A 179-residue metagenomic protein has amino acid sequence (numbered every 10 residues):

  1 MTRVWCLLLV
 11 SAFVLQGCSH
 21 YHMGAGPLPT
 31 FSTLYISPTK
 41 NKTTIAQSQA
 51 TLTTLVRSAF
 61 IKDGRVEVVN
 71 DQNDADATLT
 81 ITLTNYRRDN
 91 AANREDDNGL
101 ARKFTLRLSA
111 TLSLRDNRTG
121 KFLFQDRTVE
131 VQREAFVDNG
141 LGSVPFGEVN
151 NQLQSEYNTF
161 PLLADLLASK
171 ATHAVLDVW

Functional and structural regions predicted by a protein language model:
M1-C18: Sec-dependent bacterial lipoprotein signal peptides
L7, A25, N70, G99-A101: Residues embedded in well-ordered secondary-structure elements
Q16-S58, K62-N73, R118, L141 (+1 more regions): A structural "domain/chain start" motif
G24-G26, F31-L34, V69, D89 (+4 more regions): Surface-exposed loop/turn and secondary-structure junction residues enriched for glycine/proline
T30-F31, T78-T80: A short, glycine/Asx- and small/polar-enriched loop/turn that sits immediately N-terminal to a beta-strand
I45-Q49, K103-L108, L153-D165: Solvent-exposed, acidic/flexible segments
G64, D74, T80-Q154: Surface-exposed short loop/turn segments
P145-W179: Compositionally biased, intrinsically disordered linkers/stalks adjacent to structured regions
